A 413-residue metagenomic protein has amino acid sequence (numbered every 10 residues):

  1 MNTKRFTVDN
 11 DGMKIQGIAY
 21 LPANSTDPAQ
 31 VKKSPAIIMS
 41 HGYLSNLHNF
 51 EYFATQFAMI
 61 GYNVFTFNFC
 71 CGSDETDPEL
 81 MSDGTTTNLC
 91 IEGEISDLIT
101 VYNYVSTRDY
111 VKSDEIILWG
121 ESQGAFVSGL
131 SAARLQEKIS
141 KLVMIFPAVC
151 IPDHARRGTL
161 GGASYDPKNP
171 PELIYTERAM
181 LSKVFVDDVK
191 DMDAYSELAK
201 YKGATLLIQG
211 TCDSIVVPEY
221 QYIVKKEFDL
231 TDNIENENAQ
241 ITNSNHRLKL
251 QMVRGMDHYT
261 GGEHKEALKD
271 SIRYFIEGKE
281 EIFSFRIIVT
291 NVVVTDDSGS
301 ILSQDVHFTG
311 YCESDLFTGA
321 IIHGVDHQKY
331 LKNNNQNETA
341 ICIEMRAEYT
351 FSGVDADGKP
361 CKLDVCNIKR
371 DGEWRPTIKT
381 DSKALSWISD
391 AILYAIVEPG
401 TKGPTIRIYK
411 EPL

Functional and structural regions predicted by a protein language model:
M1-A29: N-terminal cap/lid segment of alpha/beta-hydrolase-fold proteins
G42-T55, E219: The serine-hydrolase catalytic nucleophile loop
N49, T86-R108: Alpha/beta-hydrolase active-site loop
A54-M81: Conserved alpha/beta-hydrolase
A133-L181: Hydrolase active-site cap/lid region
Y201, L207-Q209, D213: Short beta-strand/loop motif that positions the catalytic acidic residue of the alpha/beta-hydrolase fold
M256-A267: Catalytic histidine-centered segment of alpha/beta-hydrolase-like enzymes
E281-L413: Beta-strand-enriched cores of mature, soluble protein domains
